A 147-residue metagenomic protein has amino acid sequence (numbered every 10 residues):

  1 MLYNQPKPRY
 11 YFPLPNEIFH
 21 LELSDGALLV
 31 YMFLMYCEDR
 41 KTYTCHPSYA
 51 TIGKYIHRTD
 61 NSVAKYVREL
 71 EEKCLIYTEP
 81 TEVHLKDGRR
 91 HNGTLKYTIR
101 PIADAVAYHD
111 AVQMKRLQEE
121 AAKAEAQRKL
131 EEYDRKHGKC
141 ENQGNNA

Functional and structural regions predicted by a protein language model:
M1-S62, R68, R90, D104: Short recognition helix of helix-turn-helix/winged-helix DNA-binding domains
L29, K96-T98, Q143: Generic structural signal for residues positioned in beta-strands
D60-D134: Winged-helix/helix-turn-helix nucleic-acid-interaction surface
K129-A147: Charged, low-complexity alpha-helical linker segments
